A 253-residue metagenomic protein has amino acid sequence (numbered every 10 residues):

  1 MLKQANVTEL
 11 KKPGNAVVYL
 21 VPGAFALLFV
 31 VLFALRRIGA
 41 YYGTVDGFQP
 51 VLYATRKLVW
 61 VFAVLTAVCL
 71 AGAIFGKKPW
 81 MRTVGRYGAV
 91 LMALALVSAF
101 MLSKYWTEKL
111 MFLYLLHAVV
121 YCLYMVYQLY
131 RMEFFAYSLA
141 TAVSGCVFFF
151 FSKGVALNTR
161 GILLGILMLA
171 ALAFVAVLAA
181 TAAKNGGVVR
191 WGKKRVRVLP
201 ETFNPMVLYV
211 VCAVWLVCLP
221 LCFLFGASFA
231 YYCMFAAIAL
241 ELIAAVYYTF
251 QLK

Functional and structural regions predicted by a protein language model:
M1-W106, L208-K253: N-terminal topogenic module of multi-pass integral membrane proteins
Q49-W60, T159-F174: Alpha-helical transmembrane segments
A63-G72, L172-R190: Membrane-water interface of transmembrane alpha-helices
M81-L91, E133-S144: Cytoplasmic-side transmembrane-helix entry/capping segments in multi-pass membrane proteins
A93-S98, H117-M125, T141-F149, V214-P220: Hydrophobic, membrane-inserted alpha-helices
M101-K109, Y127-E133, S152-T159, F225-S228: Membrane-interface helix caps and helix-loop-helix hairpins in membrane proteins
L115-Y127, S144-F148, M168-L178, I238-Y247: Alpha-helical transmembrane segments and their membrane-interface exit regions
A156-L167, A183-V210: Membrane-helix boundary/juxtamembrane motif in polytopic membrane proteins
